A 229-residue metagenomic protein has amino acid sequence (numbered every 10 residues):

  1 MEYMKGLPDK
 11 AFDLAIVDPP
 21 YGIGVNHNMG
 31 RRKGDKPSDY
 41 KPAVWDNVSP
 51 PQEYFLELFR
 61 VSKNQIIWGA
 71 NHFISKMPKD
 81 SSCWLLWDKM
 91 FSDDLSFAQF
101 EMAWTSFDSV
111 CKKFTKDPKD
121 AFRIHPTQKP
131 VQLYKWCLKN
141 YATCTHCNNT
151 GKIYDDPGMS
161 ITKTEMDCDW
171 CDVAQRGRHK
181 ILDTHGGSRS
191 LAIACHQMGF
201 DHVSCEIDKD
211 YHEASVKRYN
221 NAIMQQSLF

Functional and structural regions predicted by a protein language model:
M1-K139, C144-F229: Class I S-adenosyl-L-methionine-dependent methyltransferase catalytic core
